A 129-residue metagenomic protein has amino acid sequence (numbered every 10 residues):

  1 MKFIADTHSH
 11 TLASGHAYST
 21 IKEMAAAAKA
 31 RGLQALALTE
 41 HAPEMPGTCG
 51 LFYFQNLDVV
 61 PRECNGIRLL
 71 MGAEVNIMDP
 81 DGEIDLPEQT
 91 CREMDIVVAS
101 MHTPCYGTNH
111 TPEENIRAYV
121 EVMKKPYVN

Functional and structural regions predicted by a protein language model:
K2-I4, A35-L36, L70: Hydrophobic "anchor" residues on beta-strands that sit immediately upstream of conserved functional sites
I4-G15, L38-H41: Histidine-centered catalytic micro-motifs
H16-T20, P112-E113: Glycine-rich anion/phosphate-binding loops
T20-M24, A118-E121: Well-ordered alpha-helical segments embedded in enzymatic catalytic cores
M24, T39, L57: Aromatic/hydrophobic pocket-lining residues that form π-stacking "cages" and hydrophobic walls in ligand
M24-L36: Catalytic domains of carbohydrate-active enzymes, especially glycoside hydrolases
K29, A42, G47-N129: Extended substrate/RNA-proximal surfaces in nucleic-acid metabolism proteins
Q34-A35, T39, N129: Short acidic/polar active-site loop segments enriched in Thr and Asp
